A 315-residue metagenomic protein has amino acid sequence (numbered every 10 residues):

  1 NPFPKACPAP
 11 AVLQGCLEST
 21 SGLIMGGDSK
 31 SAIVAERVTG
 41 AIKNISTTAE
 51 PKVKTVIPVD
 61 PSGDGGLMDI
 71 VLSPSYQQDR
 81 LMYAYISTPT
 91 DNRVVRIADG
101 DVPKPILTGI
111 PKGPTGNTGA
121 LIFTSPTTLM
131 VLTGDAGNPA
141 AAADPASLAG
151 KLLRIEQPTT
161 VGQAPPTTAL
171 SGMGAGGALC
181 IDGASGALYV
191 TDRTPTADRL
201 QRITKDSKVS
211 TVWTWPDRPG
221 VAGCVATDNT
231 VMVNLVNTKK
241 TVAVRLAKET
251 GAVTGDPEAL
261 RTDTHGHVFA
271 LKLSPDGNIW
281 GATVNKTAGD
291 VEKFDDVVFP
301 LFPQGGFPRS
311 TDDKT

Functional and structural regions predicted by a protein language model:
N1-T315: Sequence/structural signature of beta-propeller domains
